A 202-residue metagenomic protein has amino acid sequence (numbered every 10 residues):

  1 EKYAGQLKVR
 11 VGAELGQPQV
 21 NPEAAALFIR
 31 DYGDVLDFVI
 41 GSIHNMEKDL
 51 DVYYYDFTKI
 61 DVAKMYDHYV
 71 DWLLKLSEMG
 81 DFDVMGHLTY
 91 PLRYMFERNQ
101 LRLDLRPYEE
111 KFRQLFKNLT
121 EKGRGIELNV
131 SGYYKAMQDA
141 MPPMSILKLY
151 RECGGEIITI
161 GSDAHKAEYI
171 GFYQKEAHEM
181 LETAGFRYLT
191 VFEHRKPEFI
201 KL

Functional and structural regions predicted by a protein language model:
E1-E121: Extended substrate/RNA-proximal surfaces in nucleic-acid metabolism proteins
R98-L202: Charged catalytic cores and adjacent phosphate/nucleic-acid-binding surfaces used for phosphate/nucleic-acid chemistry
